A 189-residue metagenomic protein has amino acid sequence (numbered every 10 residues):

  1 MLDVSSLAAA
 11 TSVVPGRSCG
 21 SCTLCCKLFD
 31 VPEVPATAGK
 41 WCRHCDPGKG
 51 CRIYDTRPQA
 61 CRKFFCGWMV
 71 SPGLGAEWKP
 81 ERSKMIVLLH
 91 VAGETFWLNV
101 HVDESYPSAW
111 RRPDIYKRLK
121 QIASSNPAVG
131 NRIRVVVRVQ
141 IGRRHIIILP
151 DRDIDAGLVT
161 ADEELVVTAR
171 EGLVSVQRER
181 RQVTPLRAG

Functional and structural regions predicted by a protein language model:
M1-G189: Short loop/turn segments that flank or connect secondary-structure elements
